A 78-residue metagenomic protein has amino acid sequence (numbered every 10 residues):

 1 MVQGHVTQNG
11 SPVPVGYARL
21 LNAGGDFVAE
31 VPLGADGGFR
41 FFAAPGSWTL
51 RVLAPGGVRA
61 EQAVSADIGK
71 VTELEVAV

Functional and structural regions predicted by a protein language model:
V2, Q8-G24: Short, ordered, surface-exposed loop/turn motifs in non-cytosolic proteins
Q8-G10, A43, A54, V78: Non-cytosolic beta-sheet module surface loops
N22-G38: Short, acidic Ser/Thr/Gly-rich low-complexity loop/linker segments typical of extracellular and cell-surface proteins
A35, A44-G46, I68: Surface-exposed loops/turns
G38-A43, E73-V76: Exposed aromatic-hydrophobic patches
G46-G56: A short, solvent-exposed beta-strand micro-motif common in secreted/extracellular proteins
P55-V78: Structured interaction patches on ligand/partner-binding surfaces of diverse proteins
